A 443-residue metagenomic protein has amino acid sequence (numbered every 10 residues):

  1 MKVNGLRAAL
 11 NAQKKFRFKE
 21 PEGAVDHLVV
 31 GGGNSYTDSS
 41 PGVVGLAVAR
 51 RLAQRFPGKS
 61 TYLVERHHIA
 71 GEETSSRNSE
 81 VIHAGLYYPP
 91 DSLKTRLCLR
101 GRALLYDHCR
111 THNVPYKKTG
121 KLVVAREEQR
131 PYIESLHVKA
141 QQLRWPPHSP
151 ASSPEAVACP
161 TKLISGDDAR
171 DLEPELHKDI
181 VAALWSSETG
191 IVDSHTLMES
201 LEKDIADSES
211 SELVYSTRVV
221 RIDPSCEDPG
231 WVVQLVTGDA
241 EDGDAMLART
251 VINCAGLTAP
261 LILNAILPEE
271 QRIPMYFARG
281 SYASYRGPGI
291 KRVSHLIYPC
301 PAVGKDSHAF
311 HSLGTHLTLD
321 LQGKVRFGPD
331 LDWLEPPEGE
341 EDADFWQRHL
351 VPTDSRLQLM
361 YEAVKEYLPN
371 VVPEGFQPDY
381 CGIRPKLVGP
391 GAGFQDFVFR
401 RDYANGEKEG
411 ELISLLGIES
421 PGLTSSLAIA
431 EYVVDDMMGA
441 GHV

Functional and structural regions predicted by a protein language model:
M1-L28, R50-G58: Extreme N-terminal leader/targeting segments of oxidoreductases
F18-G33, T37-V44, Y62: Beta1/beta-strand and adjacent pyrophosphate-binding region of the FAD-binding site in flavoprotein oxidoreductases
A47, I222-G328, D332-E340, F345-L350: Flavin-dependent oxidoreductases
A53-S75: Glycine-rich FAD pyrophosphate-binding loop
E80-L172, V181, G314-T315: Dinucleotide-binding Rossmann-like beta1-alpha1 core, especially the glycine-rich loop that anchors the ADP
P90-R100, V124-I133, W185-K203, V214 (+2 more regions): Short beta-strand to alpha-helix junction loop
L184-R249, D436: Helical element adjacent to the flavin cofactor pocket in flavoenzyme catalytic cores
R348-V443: C-terminal catalytic lobe of FAD-dependent flavoproteins
